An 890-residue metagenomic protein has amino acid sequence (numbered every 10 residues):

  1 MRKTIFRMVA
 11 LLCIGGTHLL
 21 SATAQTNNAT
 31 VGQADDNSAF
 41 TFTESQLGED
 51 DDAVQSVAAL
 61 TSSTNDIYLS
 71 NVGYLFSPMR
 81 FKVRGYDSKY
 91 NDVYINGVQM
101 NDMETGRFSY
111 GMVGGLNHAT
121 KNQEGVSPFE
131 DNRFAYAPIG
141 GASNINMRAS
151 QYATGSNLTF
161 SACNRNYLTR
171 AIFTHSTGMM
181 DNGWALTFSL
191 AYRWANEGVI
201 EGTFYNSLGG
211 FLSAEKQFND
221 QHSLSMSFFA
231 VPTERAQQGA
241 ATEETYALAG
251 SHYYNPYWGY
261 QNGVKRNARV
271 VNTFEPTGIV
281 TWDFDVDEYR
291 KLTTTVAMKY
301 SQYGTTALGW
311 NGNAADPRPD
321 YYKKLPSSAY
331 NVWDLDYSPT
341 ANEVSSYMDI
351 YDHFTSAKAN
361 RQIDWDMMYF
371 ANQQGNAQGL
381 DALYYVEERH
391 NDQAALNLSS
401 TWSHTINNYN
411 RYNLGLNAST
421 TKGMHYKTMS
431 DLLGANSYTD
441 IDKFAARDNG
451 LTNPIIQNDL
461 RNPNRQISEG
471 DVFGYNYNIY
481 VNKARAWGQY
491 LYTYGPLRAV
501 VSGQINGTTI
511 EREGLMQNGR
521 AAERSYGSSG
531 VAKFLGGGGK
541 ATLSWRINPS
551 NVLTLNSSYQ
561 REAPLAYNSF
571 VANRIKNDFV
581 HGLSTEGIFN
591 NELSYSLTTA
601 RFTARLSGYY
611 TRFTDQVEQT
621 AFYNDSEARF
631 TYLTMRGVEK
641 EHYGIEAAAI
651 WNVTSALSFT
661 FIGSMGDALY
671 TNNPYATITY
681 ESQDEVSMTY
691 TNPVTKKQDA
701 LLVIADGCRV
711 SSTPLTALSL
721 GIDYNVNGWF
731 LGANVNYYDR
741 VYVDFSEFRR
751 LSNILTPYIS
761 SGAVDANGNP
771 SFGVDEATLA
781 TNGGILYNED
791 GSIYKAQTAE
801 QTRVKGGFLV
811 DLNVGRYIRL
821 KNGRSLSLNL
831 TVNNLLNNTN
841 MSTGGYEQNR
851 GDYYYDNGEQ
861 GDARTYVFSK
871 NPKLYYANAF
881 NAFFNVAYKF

Functional and structural regions predicted by a protein language model:
Q25-T26, F659, Y737-D790, R816-F890: C-terminal beta-signal and adjacent terminal beta-strands/loops of Gram-negative outer-membrane beta-barrel proteins
L60, L69, V98-F129, I145-R148 (+2 more regions): Short acidic/polar hinge/loop motifs at secondary-structure boundaries that mediate gating or recognition
E130-N132, A142-M179, S189-G202, N734: Short strand-turn segments of transmembrane beta-barrel domains in outer membranes, especially the first one or two
S223-T281, G304-E387, L451-S468, Q619-F622: Acidic/polar loop-and-plug regions of large Gram-negative outer-membrane beta-barrel proteins
A240-A241, T245, I456, L460-Q466 (+10 more regions): Surface-exposed extracellular loop regions of Gram-negative outer-membrane beta-barrel proteins, predominantly
N255-T277, T281, S529-F534, G538 (+5 more regions): Outer-membrane beta-barrel signature, preferentially recognizing the C-terminal barrel domain of Gram-negative
Y385, R411-N548, Y675: Signature of Gram-negative outer-membrane beta-barrel scaffolds
Y610-R612, L633-R749, A887-K889: Gram-negative outer-membrane beta-barrel transporters
